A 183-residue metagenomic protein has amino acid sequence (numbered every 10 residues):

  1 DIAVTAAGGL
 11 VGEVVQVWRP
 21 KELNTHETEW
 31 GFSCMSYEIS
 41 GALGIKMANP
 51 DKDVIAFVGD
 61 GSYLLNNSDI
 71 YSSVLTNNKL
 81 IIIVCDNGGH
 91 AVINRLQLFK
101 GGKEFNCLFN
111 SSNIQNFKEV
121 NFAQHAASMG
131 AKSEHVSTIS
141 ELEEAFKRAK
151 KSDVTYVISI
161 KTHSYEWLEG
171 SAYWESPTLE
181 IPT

Functional and structural regions predicted by a protein language model:
D1-G9: Active-site pocket-lining segments that scaffold enzyme catalytic pockets across diverse folds
G12-E13, V17-T183: Thiamine diphosphate
